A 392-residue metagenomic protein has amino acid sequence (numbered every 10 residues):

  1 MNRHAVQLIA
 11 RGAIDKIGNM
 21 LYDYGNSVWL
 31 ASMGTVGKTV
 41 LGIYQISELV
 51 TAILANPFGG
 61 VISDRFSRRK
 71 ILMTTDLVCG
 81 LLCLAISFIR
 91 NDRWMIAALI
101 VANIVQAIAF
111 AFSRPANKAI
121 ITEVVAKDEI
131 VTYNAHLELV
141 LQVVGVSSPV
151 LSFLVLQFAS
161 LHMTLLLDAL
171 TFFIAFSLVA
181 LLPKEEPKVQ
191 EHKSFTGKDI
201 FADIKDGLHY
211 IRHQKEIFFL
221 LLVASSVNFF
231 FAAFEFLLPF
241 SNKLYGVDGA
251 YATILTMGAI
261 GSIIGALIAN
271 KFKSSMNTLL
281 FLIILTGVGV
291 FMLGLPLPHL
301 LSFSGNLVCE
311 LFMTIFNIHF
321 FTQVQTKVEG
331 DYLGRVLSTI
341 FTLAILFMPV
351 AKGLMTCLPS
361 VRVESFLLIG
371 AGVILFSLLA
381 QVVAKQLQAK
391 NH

Functional and structural regions predicted by a protein language model:
M1-N2, E185-L221: Juxtamembrane intracellular "pre-TM" segments in multi-pass secondary transporters
Q7-Y24, Q45-V61, S67-L82, A98-L156 (+3 more regions): Substrate-agnostic recognition of the 12-TM MFS/MFS-like secondary transporter fold
A13, L161-L166, D203-I264: A single, central transmembrane helix in multi-pass transporters
S27-V36, S147-L167, L244-Y245, V350-L367: Transmembrane alpha-helix termini and helix-breaking/packing motifs in multi-pass membrane transporters
N56, R65, R69-I71, T75 (+1 more regions): C-terminal transmembrane bundle of multi-pass solute transporters/carriers
G80-L81, S87, A169-F176, I284-V288 (+1 more regions): Small-residue-rich packing faces within the transmembrane alpha-helices of Major Facilitator Superfamily
F88-A102, G294-N306: Helix-loop junctions at membrane interfaces in 12-TM secondary transporters
A119, E123, L161, L165-F195 (+1 more regions): Helix-loop junctions on the cytosolic side of multi-pass membrane transporters, especially the intracellular loop
